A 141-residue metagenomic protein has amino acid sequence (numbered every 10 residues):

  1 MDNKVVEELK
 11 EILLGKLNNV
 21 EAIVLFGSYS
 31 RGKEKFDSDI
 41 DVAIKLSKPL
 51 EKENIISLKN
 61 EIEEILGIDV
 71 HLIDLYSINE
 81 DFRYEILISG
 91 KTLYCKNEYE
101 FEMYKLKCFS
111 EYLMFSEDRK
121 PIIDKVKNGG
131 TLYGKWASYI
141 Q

Functional and structural regions predicted by a protein language model:
M1-A22, R31-G32, S47-Q141: Catalytic core of pol beta-like nucleotidyltransferases
F26-I40: Short edge beta-strands and adjacent turn/loop segments
D41-K45: Short beta-strand->loop micro-motif that forms the acidic, two-metal-ion catalytic signature in nucleotide-processing
